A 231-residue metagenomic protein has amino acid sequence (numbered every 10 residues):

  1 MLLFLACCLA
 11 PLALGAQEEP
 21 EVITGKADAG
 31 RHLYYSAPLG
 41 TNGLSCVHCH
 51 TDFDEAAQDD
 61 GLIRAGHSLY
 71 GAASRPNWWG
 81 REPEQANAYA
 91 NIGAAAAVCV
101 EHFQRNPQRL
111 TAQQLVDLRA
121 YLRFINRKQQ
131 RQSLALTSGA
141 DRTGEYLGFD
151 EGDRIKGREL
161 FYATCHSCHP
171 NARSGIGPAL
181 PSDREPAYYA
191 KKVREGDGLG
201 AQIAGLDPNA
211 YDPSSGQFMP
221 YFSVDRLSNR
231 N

Functional and structural regions predicted by a protein language model:
M1-P11: Bacterial N-terminal signal peptides
A16-G40, R127-L160, P178: Electrostatic cytochrome c docking/interface patches
P20, T24-L39, L44-V47, T51-I63 (+1 more regions): N-terminal Sec/ER secretory leader and immediately downstream segment of secreted/extracellular precursors
G25, A29-L33, H48, N91 (+7 more regions): Extracytoplasmic/secreted proteins, especially bacterial periplasmic and envelope-associated proteins
Y35-L39, T51-D54, A97, E101-R105 (+5 more regions): Sec-exported extracytoplasmic/periplasmic mature domains
N42, V47-G93, P170-A201, F218-V224: Gly/Gly-Pro-rich "capping" loops immediately C-terminal to redox-active cysteine motifs in periplasmic/lumenal
G93-L134, Q217-N231: C-terminal capping alpha-helices of c-type cytochrome domains
Q104-P107, G175-G177, G198-P213: Substrate-binding/catalytic groove segments of enzymes that remodel or degrade extracellular structural polymers
